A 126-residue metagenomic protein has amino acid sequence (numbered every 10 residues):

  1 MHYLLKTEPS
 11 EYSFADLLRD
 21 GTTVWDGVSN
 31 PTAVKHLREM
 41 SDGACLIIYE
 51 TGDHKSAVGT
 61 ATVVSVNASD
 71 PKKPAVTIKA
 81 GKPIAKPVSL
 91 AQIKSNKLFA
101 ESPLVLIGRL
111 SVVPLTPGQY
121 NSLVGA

Functional and structural regions predicted by a protein language model:
M1, G21, D42-A44, A57-G59 (+1 more regions): A generic structural signal for short beta-strands and their flanking turns/coil linkers
M1-D42: Compositionally biased, charged N-terminal/linker segments
M1-S10, S29, A68-A126: Contiguous surface segments at macromolecular interaction interfaces
I47-I48, T62: Hydrophobic beta-strand signal
Y49-K55: Short, charged beta-turn/beta-strand-edge "cap" motif at the junction between a beta-strand and an adjacent loop
S56-N67: Short beta-strand-centered aromatic/proline hotspots
